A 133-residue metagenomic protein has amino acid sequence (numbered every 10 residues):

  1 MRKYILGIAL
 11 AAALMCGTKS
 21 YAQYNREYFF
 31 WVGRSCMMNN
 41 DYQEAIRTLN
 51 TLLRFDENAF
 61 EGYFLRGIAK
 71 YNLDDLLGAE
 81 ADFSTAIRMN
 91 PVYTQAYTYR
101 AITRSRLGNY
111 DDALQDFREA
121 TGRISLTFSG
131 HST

Functional and structural regions predicted by a protein language model:
R2-T133: Alpha-helical tetratricopeptide repeat
